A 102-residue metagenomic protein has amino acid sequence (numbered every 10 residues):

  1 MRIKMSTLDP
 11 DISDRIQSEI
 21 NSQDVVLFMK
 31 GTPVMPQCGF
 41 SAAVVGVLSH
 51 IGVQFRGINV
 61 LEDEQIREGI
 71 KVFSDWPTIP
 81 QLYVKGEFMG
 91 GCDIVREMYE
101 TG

Functional and structural regions predicted by a protein language model:
M1-M5: Short, Lys/Arg-enriched N-terminal segments with co-localized hydrophobic residues within the first ~10-30 amino acids
S6-P10: Short gly/ser/thr-rich secondary-structure transition/capping motifs
I12-D14, R67: Eukaryotic intrinsically disordered and solvent-exposed regulatory patches
I16-Q54: Local sequence-structure signature of Cys/Sec-based thiol-disulfide redox active-site neighborhoods
F28-K30, I58-D63, K85: Structured beta-strand/turn binding interfaces of compact recognition modules in eukaryotic regulators
V47, V72, M98-T101: Rhodanese-like catalytic fold shared by cysteine-dependent sulfurtransferases and DSP/PTP-type phosphatases
S49-E68, P77: Thiol-based oxidoreductase modules, predominantly thioredoxin-like and allied folds used for disulfide exchange
V84-G102: Non-catalytic, surface beta->alpha helical segment in thiol-disulfide oxidoreductase systems
